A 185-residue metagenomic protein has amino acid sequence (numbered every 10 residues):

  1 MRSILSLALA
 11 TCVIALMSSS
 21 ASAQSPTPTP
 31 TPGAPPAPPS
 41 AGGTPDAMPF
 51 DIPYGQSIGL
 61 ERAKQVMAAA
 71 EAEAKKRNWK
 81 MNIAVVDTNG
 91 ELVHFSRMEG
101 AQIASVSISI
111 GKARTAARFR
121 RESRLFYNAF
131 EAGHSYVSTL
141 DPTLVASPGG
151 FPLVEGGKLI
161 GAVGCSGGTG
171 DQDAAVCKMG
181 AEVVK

Functional and structural regions predicted by a protein language model:
M1-A8: Bacterial N-terminal signal peptides that target proteins for export
T11-C12: Repetitive helical segments and hydrophobic/amphipathic motifs
S18-S20: N-terminal signal peptide c-region/cleavage motif recognized by signal peptidases
Q24-K185: Flexible, solvent-exposed loop/hinge segments and secondary-structure transition points
